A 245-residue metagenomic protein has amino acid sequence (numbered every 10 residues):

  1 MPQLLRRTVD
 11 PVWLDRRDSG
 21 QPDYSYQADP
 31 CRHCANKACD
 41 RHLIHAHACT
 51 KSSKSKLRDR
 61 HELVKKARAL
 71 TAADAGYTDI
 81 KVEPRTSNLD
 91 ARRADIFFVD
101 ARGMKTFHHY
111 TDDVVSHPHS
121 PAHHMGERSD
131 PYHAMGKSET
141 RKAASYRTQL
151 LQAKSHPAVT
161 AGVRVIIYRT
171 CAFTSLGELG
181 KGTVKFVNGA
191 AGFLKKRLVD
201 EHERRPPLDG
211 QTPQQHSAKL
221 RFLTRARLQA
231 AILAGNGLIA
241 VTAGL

Functional and structural regions predicted by a protein language model:
M1-A35, L70, P84-N88, R92 (+2 more regions): Non-catalytic C-terminal interaction segments of nucleic acid-processing enzymes
Y26, R41-I44: Flanking scaffold residues of small Cys/His-coordinated metal-binding clusters
H33-C39, S52: Short Cys/His-rich metal-coordination motifs, predominantly Zn2+-binding knuckles/fingers
D40, S55-D59, H133, T174: Generic amphipathic alpha-helical segments used as scaffolds and interaction surfaces in large, multi-domain proteins
L43-A48, D95, T170: Short, conserved catalytic/metal-binding micro-motifs enriched in Asp/Glu and His
A46, D113-V114: Residues immediately flanking
H47-S87, A158: Acidic-basic catalytic patches of nuclease active cores, encompassing PD-(D/E)XK and other metal-cofactor nuclease
F97, V114-V115: Anionic group-transfer/hydrolysis microenvironments
